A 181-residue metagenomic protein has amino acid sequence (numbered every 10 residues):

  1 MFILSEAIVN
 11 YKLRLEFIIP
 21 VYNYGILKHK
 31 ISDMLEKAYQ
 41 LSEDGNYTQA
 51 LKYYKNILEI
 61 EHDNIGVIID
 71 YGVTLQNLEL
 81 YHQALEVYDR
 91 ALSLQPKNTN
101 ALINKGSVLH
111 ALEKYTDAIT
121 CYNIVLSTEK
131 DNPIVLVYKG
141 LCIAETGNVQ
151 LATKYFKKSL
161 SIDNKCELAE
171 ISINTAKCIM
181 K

Functional and structural regions predicted by a protein language model:
I31, I65-G66, T99-N100, P133-I134 (+1 more regions): Helix-start (N-cap) detector for alpha-helical repeat units in TPR-like alpha-solenoids, especially tetratricopeptide
S42, I69, Q76, I103 (+2 more regions): Position-specific recognition of the canonical hydrophobic site in helix A of tetratricopeptide repeat
